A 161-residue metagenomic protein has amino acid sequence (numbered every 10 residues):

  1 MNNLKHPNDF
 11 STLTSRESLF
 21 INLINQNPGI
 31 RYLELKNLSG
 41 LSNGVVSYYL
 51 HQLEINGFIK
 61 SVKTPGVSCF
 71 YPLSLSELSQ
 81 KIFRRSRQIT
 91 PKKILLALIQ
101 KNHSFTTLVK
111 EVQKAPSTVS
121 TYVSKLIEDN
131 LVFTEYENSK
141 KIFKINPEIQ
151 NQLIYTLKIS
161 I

Functional and structural regions predicted by a protein language model:
M1-Q26, E34-N37, Q52, K63 (+5 more regions): Long, low-complexity, charge-rich intrinsically disordered regions
P28-L38, N102-V112: Short acidic, hydrophobic short linear motifs in intrinsically disordered regions
Y48-F58: Eukaryotic acidic, serine/proline-rich intrinsically disordered low-complexity regions that function as flexible
F58-V67: Short, charge-rich, low-complexity alpha-helical interaction segments
F70: Acidic, metal-coordinating catalytic segment for phosphate/diphosphate chemistry, firing primarily on the Nudix
